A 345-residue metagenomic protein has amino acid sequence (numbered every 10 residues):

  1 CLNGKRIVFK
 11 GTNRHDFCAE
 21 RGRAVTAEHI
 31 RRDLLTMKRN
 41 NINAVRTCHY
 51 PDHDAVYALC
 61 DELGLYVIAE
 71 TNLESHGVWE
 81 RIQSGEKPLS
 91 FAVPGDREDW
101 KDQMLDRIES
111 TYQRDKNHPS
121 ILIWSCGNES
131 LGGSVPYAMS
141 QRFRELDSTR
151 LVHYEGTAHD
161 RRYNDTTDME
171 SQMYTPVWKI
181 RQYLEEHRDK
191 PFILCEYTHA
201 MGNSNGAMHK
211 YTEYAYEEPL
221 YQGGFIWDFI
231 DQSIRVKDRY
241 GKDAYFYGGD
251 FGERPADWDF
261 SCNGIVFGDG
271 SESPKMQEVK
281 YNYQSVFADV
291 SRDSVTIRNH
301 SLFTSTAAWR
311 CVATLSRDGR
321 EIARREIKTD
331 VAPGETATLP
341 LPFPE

Functional and structural regions predicted by a protein language model:
C1-T296, H300-A307, V312-E321: Extended substrate-binding grooves/exosites of carbohydrate-active enzymes
R310-E345: Intrinsically disordered, low-complexity Pro/Gly/Ser/Thr-rich segments with frequent PxxP/GP/PP motifs and embedded
